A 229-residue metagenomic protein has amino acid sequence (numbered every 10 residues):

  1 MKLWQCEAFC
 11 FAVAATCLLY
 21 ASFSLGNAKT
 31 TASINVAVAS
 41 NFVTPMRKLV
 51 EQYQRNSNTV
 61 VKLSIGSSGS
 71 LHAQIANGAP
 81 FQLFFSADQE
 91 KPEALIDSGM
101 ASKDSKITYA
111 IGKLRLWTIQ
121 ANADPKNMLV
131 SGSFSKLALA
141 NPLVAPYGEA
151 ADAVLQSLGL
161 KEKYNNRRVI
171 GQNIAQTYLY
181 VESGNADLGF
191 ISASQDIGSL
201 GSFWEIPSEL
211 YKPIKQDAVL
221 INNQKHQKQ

Functional and structural regions predicted by a protein language model:
M1-F11: Bacterial N-terminal signal peptides that target proteins for export
W4, Y20-N56, K62-I65, G69 (+4 more regions): Exported/periplasmic ABC-transporter solute-binding proteins
C10-S22: Bacterial N-terminal signal peptides
D104: Active-site acidic carboxylates
